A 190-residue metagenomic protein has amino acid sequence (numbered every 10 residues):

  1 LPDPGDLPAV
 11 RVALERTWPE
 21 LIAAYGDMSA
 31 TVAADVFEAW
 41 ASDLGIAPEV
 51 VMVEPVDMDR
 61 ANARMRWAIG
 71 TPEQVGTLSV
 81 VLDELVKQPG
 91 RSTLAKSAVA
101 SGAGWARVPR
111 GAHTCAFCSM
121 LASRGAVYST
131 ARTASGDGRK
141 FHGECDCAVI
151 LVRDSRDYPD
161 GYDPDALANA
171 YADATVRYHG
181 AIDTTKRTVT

Functional and structural regions predicted by a protein language model:
L1-H142, L151-T190: Domain-core detector
